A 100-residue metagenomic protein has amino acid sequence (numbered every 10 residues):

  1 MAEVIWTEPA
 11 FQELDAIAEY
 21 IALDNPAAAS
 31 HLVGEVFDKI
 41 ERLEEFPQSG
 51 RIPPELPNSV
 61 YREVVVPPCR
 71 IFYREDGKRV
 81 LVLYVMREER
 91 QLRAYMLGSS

Functional and structural regions predicted by a protein language model:
E3-V60, L97: Basic, Lys/Arg-enriched alpha-helical interface segments
V66-R70, R74-S100: Enriched for short, Lys/Arg-rich terminal
